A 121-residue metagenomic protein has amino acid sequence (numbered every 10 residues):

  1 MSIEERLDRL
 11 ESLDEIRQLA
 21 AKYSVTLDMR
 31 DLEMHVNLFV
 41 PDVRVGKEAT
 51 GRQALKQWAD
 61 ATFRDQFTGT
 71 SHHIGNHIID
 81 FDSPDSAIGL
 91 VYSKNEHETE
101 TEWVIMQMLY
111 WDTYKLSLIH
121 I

Functional and structural regions predicted by a protein language model:
M1-V25, M29, M34-P41: Short, low-complexity N-terminal intrinsically disordered segments enriched in polar/charged residues
M29-H97: A solvent-exposed, acidic/Ser-Thr-rich amphipathic alpha-helical stretch
D31, L116-S117: Secondary-structure boundary elements
I74-I79, L109-K115: Hydrophobic/aromatic beta-strand elements that line small-molecule binding cavities or substrate pockets in beta-rich
T99-T101: Flexible, membrane-facing loop/turn or short amphipathic-helix motifs that contact lipid bilayers or gate lipid-binding
W103-I105: Outer-membrane beta-barrel transmembrane domain signature
I119-I121: Conserved small/polar residues in nucleotide/adenosyl-binding loops
